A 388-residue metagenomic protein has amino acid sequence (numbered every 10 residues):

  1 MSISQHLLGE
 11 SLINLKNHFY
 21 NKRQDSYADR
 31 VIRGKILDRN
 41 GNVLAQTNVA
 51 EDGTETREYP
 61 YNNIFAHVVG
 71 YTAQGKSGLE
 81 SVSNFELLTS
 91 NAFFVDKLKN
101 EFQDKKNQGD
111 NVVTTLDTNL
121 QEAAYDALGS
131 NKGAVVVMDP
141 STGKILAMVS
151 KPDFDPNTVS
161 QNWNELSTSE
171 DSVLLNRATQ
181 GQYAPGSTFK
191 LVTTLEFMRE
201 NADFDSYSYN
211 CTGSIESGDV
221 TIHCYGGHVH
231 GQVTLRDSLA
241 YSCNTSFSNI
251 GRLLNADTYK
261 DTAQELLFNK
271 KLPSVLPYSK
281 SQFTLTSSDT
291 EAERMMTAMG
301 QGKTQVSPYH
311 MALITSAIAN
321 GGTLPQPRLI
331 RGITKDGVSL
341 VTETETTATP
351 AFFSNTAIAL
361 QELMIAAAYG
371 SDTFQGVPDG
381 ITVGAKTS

Functional and structural regions predicted by a protein language model:
M1-W163, V173, Q182, Y207 (+3 more regions): Periplasmic/cell-envelope proteins involved in peptidoglycan metabolism and beta-lactam response
N100, S141-S187, V192-S388: Beta-lactam-recognizing serine transpeptidase/beta-lactamase-like catalytic domain environment
